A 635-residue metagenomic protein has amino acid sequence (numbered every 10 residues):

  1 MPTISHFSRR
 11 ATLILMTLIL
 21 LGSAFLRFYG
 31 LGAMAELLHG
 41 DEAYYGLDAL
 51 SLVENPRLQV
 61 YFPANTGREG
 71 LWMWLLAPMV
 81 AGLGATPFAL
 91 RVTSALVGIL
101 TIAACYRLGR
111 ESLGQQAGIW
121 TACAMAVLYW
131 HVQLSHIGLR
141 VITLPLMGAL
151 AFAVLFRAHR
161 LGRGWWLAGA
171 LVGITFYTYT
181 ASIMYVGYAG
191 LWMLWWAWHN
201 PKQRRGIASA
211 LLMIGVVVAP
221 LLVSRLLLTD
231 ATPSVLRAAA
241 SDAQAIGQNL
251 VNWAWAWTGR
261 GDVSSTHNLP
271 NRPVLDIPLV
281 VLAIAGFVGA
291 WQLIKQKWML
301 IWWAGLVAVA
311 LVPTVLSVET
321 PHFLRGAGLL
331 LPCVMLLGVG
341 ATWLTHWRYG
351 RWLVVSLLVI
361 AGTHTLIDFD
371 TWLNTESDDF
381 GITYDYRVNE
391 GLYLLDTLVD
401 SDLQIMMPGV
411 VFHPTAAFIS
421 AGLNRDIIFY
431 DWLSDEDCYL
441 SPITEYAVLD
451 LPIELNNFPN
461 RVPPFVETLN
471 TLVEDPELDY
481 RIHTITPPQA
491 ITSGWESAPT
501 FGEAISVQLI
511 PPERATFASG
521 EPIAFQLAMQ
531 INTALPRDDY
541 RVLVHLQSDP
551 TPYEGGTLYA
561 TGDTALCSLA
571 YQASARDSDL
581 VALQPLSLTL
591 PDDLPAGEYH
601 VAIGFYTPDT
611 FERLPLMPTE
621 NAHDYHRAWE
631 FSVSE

Functional and structural regions predicted by a protein language model:
P2-S241, A245-T345: Membrane-integral, polyisoprenol-dependent glycosyltransferases of the GT-C/oligosaccharyltransferase superfamily
M34, P273, W352-D402, M406-L433 (+1 more regions): Membrane-proximal, lumen/periplasm-facing interface regions of secretory-pathway glyco- and lipid-modifying enzymes
H39, P145-G148, M406-G409, V448-L449: Active-site-adjacent beta-strand anchor residues
D41, L144, F380-Y384, A575: Residue-level preference for long, well-ordered alpha-helices that form the structural scaffold of enzyme catalytic
Y44, G70, W74, N249 (+4 more regions): Extracytoplasmic/secreted proteins, especially bacterial periplasmic and envelope-associated proteins
V53-P56, T258, L331, L398-V399 (+2 more regions): Sec/Tat-exported extracytoplasmic proteins
L392-I405, V411, F418, N424-E635: C-terminal luminal/periplasmic domains and tails of membrane-associated envelope-modifying transferases
